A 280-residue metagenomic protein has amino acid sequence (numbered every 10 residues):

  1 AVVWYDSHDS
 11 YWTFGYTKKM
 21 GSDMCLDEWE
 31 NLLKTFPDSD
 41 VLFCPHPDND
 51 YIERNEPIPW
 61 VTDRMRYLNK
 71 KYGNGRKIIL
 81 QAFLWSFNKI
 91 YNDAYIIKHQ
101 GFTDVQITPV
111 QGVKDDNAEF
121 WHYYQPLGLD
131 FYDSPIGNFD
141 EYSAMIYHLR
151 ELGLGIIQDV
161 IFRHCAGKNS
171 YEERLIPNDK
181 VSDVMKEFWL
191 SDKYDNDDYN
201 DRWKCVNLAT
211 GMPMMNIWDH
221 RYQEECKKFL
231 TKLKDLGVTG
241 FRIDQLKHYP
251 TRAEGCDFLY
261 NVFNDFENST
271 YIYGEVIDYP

Functional and structural regions predicted by a protein language model:
A1-R64: Carbohydrate-recognition beta-sandwich/jelly-roll modules in extracellular/periplasmic carbohydrate-active proteins
N49, E56-N92, Q100-L236, E254-D278: Substrate-binding/active-site clefts of carbohydrate-active enzymes
I79-Q81, F241-L246: Short catalytic-loop micro-motif centered on adjacent basic/acidic residues
V110, L246, T251: Flexible loop residues that form catalytic and substrate-binding hotspots at small-molecule/glycan-binding clefts
V160-I161, Q245-K247: Short, well-ordered beta-to-alpha junction loops that form the rim of enzyme active sites and present histidine/acidic
